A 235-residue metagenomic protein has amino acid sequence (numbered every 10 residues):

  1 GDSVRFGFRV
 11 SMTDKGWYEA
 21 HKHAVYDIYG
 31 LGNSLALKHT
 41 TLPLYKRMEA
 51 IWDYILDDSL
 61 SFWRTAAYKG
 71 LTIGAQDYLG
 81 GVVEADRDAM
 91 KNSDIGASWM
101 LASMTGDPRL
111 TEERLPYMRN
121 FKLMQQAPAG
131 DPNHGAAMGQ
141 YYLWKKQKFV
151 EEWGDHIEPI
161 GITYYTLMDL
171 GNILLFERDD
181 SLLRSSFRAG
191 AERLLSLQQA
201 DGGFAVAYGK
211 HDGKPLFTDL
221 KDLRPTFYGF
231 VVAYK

Functional and structural regions predicted by a protein language model:
G1-E192: Carbohydrate-recognition beta-sandwich/jelly-roll modules in extracellular/periplasmic carbohydrate-active proteins
G130, A200-F204: Catalytic cores of carbohydrate-active enzymes
Q147-D155, G203-K221: Extended, amphipathic alpha-helical scaffolds
P159-I160, Y164, L170, K214-Y234: Aromatic-lined, polymer-binding surfaces characteristic of secreted/periplasmic polysaccharide-degrading enzymes
N172, S196, A200, V232: Conserved helix-loop functional segments at active or binding sites
E192-Q199, P215: HEAT/HEAT-like alpha-solenoid repeats
